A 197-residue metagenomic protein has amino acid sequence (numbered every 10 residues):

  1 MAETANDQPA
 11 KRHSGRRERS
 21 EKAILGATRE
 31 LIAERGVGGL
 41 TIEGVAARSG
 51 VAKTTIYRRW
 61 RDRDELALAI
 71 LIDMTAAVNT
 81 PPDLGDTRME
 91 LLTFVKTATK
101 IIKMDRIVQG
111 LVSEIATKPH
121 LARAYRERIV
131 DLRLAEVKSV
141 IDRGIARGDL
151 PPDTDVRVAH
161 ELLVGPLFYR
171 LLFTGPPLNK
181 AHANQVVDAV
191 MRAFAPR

Functional and structural regions predicted by a protein language model:
M1-K11, M89, T93, K100 (+3 more regions): C-terminal peripheral helix-coil segments that are non-catalytic and often amphipathic
M1-R48, T54, E65: Basic, helix-initiating cap at the start of DNA-binding domains
I24, G39, D62-A67, A77-V78 (+1 more regions): Short amphipathic alpha-helical segment with a characteristic S/N-K-E followed by hydrophobic residues
S49, R59-W60: Core residues of bacterial helix-turn-helix
I70-L71, I102-A124: Amphipathic alpha-helical segments used for helix-helix packing
V78-R106, A159: Hydrophobic alpha-helical connector segments
G110, H120-A146, V156-V158: Amphipathic alpha-helical packing segments from all-alpha helical-bundle domains
P152-L172, A183-V190: Hydrophobic alpha-helical segments that form the core of small-molecule binding pockets and/or dimer interfaces
